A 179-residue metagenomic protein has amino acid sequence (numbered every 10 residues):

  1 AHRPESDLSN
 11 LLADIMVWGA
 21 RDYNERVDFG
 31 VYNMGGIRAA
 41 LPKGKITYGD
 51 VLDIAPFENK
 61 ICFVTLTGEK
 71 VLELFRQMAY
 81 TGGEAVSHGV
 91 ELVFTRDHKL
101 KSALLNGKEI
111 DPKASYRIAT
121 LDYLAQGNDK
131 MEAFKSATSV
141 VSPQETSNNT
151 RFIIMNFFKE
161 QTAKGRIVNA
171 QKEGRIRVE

Functional and structural regions predicted by a protein language model:
A1-E5: Glycine-rich phosphate/diphosphate-binding loops and the adjacent beta-loop-alpha structural elements that coordinate
S6, N10-E179: Feature captures C-terminal
